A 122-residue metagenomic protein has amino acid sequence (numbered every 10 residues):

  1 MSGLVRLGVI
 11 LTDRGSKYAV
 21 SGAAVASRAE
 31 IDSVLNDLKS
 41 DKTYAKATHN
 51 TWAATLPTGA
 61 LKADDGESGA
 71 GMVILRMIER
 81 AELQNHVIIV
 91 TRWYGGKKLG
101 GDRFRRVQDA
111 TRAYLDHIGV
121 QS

Functional and structural regions predicted by a protein language model:
M1-S68, I78, D116-V120: C-terminal regulatory domains involved in ligand/effector binding and gene-expression control
G22, H86, K98: Functionally constrained cores in energy, signaling, and assembly domains
A54, N85-Y94: Glycine- and acidic-rich phosphate- and metal-coordinating loops
G69-G71, V90-S122: Active-site-proximal loop/helix of nucleotide/amide-processing enzymes and allied scaffolds
M77-L83: Short glycine/proline-enriched loop/turn "hinge" motifs that connect secondary-structure elements and lie
